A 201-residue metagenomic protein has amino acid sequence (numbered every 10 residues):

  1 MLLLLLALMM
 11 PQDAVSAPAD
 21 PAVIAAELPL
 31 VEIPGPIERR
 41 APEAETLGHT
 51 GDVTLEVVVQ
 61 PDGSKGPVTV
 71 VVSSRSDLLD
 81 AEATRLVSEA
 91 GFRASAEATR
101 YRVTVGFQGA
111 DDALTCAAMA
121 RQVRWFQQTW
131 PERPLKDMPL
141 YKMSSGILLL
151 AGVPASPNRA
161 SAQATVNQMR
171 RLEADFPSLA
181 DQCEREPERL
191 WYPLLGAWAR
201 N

Functional and structural regions predicted by a protein language model:
M1-Q12: Sec-dependent N-terminal signal peptides
A14-A17, A113-N201: Intrinsically disordered terminal and processing segments
V15-E56, L79-Q122, G146, M169-L179 (+1 more regions): Short proline/glycine- and basic residue-enriched helix-capping loop/turn segments at helix->loop/beta transitions
Q60: Short, acidic, Ser/Thr-enriched surface-loop or helix-capping motifs
V70-V71: Residue-level structural signal for beta-strand termini and adjacent loop
S74-D77: Short, solvent-exposed loop/linker segments at beta-strand-coil boundaries, enriched for Pro/Gly and Ser/Thr
